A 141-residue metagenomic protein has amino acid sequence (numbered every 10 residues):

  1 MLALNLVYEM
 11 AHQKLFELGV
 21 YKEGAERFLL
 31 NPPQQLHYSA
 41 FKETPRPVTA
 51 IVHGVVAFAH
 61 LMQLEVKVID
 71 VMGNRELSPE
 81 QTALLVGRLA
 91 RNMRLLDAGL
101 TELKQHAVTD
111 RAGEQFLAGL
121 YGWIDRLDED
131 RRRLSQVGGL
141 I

Functional and structural regions predicted by a protein language model:
M1-G19, A112, L120-I124, D130-R133: Long, acidic, intrinsically disordered low-complexity segments
M1-N5, Q13-T44: Post-HEXXH active-site segment of zinc metalloproteases
H12, F16, V20, Q63-D70: Short, well-ordered loop/turn and helix-capping segments at boundaries between secondary-structure elements and domains
K22, E26, I69-E76, V108-A112 (+1 more regions): Structured alpha-helical bundle/scaffold domains in large eukaryotic membrane-trafficking regulators
Q34-D110: Metalloprotease/metallohydrolase-associated module, dominated by Zn2+-dependent proteases
L96-I141: Eukaryote-biased recognition of C-terminal alpha-helical segments
